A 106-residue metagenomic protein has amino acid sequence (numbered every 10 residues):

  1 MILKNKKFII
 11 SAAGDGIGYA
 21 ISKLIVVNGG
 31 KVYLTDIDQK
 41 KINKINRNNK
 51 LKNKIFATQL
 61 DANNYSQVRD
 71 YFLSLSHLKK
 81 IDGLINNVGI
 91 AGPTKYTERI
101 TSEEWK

Functional and structural regions predicted by a protein language model:
K7, A12-G16: Conserved glycine-rich cofactor-binding loop
G16, A20, A91: NAD(P)H-binding Rossmann-fold N-terminus in SDR/SDR-like oxidoreductases, specifically the glycine-rich beta1-alpha1
I25: Aromatic pocket-lining residues of Rossmann-like dinucleotide-binding sites
N28-I45: Conserved glycine-rich Rossmann-like NAD(P)H-binding loop of the short-chain dehydrogenase/reductase
Q39-K40, F56-Y71, S102: The beta1-alpha1 cofactor-binding region of Rossmann-like NAD(H)/NADP(H)-dependent oxidoreductases
D82-G83, K106: Conserved catalytic-site loops of classical short-chain dehydrogenases/reductases
N87-P93: Conserved NAD(P)H cofactor-binding loop of Rossmann-fold oxidoreductase domains
K95-T97, T101-K106: Substrate-binding pocket helix/loop in short-chain dehydrogenase/reductase
